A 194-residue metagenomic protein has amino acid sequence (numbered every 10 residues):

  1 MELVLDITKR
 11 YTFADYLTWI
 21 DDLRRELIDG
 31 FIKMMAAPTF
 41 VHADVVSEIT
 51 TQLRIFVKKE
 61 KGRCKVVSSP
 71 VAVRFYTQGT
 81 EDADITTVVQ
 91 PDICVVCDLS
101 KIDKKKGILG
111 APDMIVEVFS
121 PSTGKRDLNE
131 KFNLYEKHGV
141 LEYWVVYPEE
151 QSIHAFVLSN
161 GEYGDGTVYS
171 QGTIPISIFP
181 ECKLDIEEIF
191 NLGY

Functional and structural regions predicted by a protein language model:
M1-Y194: Gly/Pro/Ser/Thr-rich low-complexity, intrinsically disordered segments predominantly at protein N-termini
